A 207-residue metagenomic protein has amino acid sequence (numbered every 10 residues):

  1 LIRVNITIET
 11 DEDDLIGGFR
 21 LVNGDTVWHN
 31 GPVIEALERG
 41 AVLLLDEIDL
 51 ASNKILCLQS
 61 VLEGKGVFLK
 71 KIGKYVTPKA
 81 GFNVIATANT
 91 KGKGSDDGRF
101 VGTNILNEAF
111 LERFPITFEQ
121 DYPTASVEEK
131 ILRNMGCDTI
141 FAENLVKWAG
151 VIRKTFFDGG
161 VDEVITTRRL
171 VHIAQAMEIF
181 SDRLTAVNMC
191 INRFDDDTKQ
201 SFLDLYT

Functional and structural regions predicted by a protein language model:
L1-E143, K147: AAA+ P-loop NTPase catalytic core and its hallmark functional loops
D121-T207: Alpha-helical lid/collar subdomain of P-loop NTPases
